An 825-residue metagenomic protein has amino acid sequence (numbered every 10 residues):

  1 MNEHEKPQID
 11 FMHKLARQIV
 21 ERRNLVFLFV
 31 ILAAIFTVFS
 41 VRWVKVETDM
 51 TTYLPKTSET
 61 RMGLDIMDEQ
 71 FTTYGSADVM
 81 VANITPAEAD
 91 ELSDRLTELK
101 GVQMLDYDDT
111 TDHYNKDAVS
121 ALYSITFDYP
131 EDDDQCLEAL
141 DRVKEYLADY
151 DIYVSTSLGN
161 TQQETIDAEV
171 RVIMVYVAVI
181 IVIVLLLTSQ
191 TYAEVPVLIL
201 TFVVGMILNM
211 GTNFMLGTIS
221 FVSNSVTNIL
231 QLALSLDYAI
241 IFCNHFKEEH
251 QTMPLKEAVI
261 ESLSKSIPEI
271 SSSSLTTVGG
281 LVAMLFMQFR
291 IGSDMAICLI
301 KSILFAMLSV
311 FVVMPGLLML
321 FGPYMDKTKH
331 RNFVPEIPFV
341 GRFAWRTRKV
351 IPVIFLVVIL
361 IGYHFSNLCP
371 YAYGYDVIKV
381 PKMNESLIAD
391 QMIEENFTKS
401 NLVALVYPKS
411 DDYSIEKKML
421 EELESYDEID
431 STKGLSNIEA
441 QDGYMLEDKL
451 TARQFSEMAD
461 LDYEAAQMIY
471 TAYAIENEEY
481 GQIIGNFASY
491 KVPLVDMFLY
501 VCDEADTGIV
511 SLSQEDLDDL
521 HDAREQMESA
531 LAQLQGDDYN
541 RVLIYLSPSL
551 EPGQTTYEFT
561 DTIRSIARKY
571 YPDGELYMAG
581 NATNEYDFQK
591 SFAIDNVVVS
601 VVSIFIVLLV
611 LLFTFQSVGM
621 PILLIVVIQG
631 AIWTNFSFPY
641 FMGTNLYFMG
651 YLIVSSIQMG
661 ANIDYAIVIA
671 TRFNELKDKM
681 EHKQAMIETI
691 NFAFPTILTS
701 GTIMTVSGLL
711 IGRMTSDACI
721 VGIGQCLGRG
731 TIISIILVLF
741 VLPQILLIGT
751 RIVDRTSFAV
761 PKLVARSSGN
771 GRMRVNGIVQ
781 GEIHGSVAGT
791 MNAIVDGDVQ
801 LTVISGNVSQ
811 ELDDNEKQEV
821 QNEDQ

Functional and structural regions predicted by a protein language model:
M1-V46, E131-G374, E551-P552, E558-D561 (+1 more regions): Membrane-embedded transmembrane helical bundles of large multi-pass transporters/channels
N2-L32, T37-R42, T57, I66-A77 (+12 more regions): Structural signature of multi-pass, alpha-helical inner-membrane proteins
M50-P55, E59, Q70-V79, I84 (+2 more regions): Juxtamembrane segments of multi-pass membrane proteins
T57, R61-M62, Q70, A82-T126 (+4 more regions): Extracytoplasmic
Y74, D78-V79, P86-E91, Y129-D141 (+5 more regions): Solvent-exposed, non-transmembrane alpha-helical starts
D78-M80, L122-S124, Y153, I241 (+3 more regions): Soluble periplasmic/extracytoplasmic beta-strand elements of cell-envelope proteins
N396-S400, D427, A523-R524, A532-D538 (+5 more regions): A structural signal for short secondary-structure junctions
